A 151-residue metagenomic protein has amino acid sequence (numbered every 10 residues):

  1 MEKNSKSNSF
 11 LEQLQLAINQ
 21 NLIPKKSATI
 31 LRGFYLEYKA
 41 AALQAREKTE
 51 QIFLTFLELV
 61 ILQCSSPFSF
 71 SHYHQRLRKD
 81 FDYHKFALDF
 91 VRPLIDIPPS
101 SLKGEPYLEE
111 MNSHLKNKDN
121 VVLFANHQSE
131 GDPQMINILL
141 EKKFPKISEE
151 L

Functional and structural regions predicted by a protein language model:
E2-N120, H127-I138: Membrane-anchoring hydrophobic helices of lipid-metabolizing enzymes
I138-P145: A glycine- and small-aliphatic-rich helix-loop capping segment at beta-alpha/alpha-beta transitions that lines
S148-L151: Carboxylate/His-rich catalytic cores and anion/metal-binding grooves
